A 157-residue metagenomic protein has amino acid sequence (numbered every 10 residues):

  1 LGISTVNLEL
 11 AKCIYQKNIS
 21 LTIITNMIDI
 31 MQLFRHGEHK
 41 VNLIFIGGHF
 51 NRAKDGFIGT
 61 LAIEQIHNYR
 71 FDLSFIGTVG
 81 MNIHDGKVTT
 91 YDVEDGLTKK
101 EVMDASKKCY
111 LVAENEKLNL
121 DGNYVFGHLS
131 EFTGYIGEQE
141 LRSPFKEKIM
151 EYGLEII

Functional and structural regions predicted by a protein language model:
L1-Q16, N26: Helix-turn-helix/homeodomain-like alpha-helical modules used for DNA recognition and transcription-factor dimerization
C13-N18, F34-E38: Active-site catalytic pocket residues across diverse enzymes, especially alpha/beta-hydrolases
I24, I28-I157: Conserved phosphate- and dinucleotide-binding cores of soluble alpha/beta proteins, encompassing both enzyme active
